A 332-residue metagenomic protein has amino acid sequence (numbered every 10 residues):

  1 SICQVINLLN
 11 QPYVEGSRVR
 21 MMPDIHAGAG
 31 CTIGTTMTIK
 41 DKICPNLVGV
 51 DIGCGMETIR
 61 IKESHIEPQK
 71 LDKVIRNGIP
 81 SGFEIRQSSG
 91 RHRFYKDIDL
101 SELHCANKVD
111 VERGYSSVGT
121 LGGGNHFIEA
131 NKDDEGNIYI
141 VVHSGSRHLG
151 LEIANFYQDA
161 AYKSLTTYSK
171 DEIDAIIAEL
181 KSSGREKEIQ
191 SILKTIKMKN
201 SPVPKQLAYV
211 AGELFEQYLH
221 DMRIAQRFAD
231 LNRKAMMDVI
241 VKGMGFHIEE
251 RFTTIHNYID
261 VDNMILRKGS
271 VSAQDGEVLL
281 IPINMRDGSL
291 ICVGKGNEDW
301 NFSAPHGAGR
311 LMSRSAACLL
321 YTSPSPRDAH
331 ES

Functional and structural regions predicted by a protein language model:
S1-E15, V118-T120: N- or domain-start disorder-to-order transition segments that initiate the globular core
D24-T35, C44-M56, I138-I153, W300-R314: Conserved phosphate/anionic-ligand binding catalytic regions in large, soluble enzymes, centered on
G34-I39, P45-V48, H126-K132, I291-G296 (+1 more regions): Short beta-strand elements
N46-G90, L100: A generic, well-ordered mixed alpha/beta core segment in the N-terminal half of proteins
D97-I98, E102-K132, V203-K295: Accessory "access/gating" subregions that flank catalytic or transport cores
H148-A154, Q158, S164-H247: A conserved active-site cap/scaffold subdomain adjacent to cofactor or substrate pockets
P282-A304, L311-L319: Hydrophobic alpha-helical bundle architecture
Y321-P326: Conserved small/polar residues in nucleotide/adenosyl-binding loops
